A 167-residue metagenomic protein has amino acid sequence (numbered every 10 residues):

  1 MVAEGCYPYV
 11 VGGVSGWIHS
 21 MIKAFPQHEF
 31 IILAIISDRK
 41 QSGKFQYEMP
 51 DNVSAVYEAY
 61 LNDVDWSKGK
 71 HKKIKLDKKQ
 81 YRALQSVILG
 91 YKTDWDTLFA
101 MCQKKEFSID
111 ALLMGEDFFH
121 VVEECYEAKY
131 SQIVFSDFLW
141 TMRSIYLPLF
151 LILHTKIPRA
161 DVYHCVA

Functional and structural regions predicted by a protein language model:
M1-M114: N-terminal subdomain of nucleotide-sugar transferases
P8-V10, W140-R143, V162-Y163: Short, flexible loop segments at the rims of nucleotide/cofactor-binding pockets, characterized by
I88-Y91, H154-V166: Short N-terminal targeting/anchoring amphipathic segment
Y91-K156: Long, low-complexity, polar/charged, intrinsically disordered or flexibly structured peripheral segments
